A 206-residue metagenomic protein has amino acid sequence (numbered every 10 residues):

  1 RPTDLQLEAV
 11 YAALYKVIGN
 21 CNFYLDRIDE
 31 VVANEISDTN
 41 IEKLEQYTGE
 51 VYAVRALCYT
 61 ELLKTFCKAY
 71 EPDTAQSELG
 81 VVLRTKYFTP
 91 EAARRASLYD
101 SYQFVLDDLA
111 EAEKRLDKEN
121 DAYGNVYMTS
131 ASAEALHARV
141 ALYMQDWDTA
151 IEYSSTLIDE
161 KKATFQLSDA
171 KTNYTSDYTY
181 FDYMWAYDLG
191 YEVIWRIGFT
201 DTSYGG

Functional and structural regions predicted by a protein language model:
R1-F66, A96, E113-D117: Conserved, well-structured interaction surfaces
G19, Y47, V54, E61 (+4 more regions): "A position-specific structural signal for the A-helix of alpha-solenoid helical repeats
N20, Y52, S101, D108 (+3 more regions): Alpha-helical solenoid repeat scaffolds, predominantly canonical TPR units
L63-Y70, F88, N120, Y143-D146: Short coil/turn linking the two alpha-helices of tandem helical-hairpin repeats
Q145, I151-G206: Hydrophobic-face positions in mid-chain alpha helices that act as interaction patches
